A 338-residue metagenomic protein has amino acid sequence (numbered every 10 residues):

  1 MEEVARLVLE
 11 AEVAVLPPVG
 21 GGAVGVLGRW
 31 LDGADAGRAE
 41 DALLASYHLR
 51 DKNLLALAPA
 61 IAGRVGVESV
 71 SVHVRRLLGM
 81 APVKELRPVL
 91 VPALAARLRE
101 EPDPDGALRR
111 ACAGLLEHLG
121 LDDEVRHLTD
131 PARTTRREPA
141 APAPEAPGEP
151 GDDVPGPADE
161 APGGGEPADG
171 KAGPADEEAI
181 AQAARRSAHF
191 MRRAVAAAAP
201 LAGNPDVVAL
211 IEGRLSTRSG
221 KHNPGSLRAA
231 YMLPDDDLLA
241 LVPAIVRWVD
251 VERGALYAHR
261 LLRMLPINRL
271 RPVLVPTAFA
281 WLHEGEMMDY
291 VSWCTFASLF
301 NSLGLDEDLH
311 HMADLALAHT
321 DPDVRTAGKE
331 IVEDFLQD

Functional and structural regions predicted by a protein language model:
R6-P18, R29, E40-D51, A60-G63 (+9 more regions): Structural detector for internal amphipathic alpha-helices that build alpha-solenoid repeat scaffolds
G21-R29, D51-A62, L86-A96, D122-T129 (+5 more regions): Amphipathic alpha-helical scaffolding segments comprising HEAT/armadillo-like alpha-solenoid repeats
A34-D35, G66-V67, D105, S219 (+3 more regions): Short inter-helical turns and helix N-cap capping residues of alpha-solenoid HEAT/ARM repeat scaffolds
E100-P104: Tandem-repeat/low-complexity and Cys-motif detector
E117-P139, H310-D338: Eukaryotic acidic, Ser/Thr-rich intrinsically disordered low-complexity regions
P131-E178, H283: Intrinsically disordered, low-complexity terminal tails and inter-domain linkers enriched for S/T/G/P/D/E
L241-L265: Helix-adjacent hinge/juxtasegments
F279-E284, W293-A297: Short acidic, glycine/Ser/Thr-rich loop/turn "cap" segments at secondary-structure junctions
